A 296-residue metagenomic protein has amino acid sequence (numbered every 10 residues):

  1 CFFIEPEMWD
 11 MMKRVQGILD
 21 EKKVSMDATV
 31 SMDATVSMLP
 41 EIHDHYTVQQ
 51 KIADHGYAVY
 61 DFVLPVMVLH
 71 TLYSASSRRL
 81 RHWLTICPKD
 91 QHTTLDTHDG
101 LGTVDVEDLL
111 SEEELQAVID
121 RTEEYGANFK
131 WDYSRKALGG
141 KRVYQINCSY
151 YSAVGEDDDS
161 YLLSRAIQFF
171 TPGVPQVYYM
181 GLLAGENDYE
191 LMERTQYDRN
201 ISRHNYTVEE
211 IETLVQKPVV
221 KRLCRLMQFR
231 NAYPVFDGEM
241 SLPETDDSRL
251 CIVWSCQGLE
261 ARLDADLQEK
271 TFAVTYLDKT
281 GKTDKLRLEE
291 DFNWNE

Functional and structural regions predicted by a protein language model:
C1-E296: Active-site and adjacent substrate-binding regions of carbohydrate-active enzymes
